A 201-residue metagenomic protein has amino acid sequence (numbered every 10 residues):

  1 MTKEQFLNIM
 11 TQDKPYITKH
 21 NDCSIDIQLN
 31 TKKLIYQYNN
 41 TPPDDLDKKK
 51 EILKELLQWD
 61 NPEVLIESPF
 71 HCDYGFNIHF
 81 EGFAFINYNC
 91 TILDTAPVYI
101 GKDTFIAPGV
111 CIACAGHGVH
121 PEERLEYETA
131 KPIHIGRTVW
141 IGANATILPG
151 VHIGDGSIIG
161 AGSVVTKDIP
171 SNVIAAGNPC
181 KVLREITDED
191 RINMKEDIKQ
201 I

Functional and structural regions predicted by a protein language model:
M1-E63, C180-R184, D188-I201: Terminal amphipathic alpha-helical/low-complexity segments used for targeting or macromolecular assembly
L57-Q58, E63, E67-N77: A glycine-rich, hydrophobic loop/mini-helix early in the fold
F70-E81, F85-H152, N178-C180, R184-I198: Flexible, glycine/small-residue-enriched loop-and-beta-strand segment within the central core of proteins
W140, I158, I174-A176: Short-chain dehydrogenase/reductase
H152, T166-K167: Active-site/ligand-binding-proximal alpha/beta "capping" segment
G154-S157, P170-N172: Conserved catalytic segment of ABC-fold P-loop ATPases
G156-V165: C-terminal/domain-terminus segments
